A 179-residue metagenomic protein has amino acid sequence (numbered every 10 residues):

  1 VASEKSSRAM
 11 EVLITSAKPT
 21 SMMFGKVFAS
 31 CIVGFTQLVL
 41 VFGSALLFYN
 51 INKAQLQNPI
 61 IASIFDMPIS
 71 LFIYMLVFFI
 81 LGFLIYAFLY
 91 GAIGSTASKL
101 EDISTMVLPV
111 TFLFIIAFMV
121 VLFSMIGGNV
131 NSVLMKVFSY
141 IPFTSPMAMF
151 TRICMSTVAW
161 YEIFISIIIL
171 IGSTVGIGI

Functional and structural regions predicted by a protein language model:
V1-T15, P19: Transmembrane helix boundary and interhelical loop/hinge segments in multi-pass membrane proteins
T20-Q37, V41, A45, S70 (+3 more regions): Alpha-helical transmembrane segments of multi-pass membrane proteins
V33, Q37-V41, A45, G82 (+4 more regions): Alpha-helical transmembrane segments of multipass membrane proteins
L46-Y74, C154-W160: Membrane-interfacial helix-loop-helix connectors in multipass membrane proteins
I73, V77, S156-I179: Alpha-helical transmembrane segments of multi-pass membrane transporters/translocases
L76, I80-F112: A structural motif at transmembrane helix-loop-helix junctions in multipass membrane proteins
T105-V137: Transmembrane helix segments
S132-M155: Short hydrophobic, aromatic-rich alpha-helical segments embedded in or entering the lipid bilayer of multi-pass
